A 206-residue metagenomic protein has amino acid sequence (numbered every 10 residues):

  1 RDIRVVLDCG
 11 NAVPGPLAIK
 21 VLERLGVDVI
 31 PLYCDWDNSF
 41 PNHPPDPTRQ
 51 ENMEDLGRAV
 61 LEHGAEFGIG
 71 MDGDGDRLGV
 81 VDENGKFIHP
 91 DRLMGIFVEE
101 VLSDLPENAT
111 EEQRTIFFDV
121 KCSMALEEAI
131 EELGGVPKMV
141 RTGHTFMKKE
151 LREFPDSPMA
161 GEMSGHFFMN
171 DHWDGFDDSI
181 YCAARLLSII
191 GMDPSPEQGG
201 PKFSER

Functional and structural regions predicted by a protein language model:
R1-D193: Phosphate-binding chemistry for phosphorylated carbohydrates and sugar-nucleotides
I189-R206: Gly/Pro-rich interdomain helix-loop hinge
